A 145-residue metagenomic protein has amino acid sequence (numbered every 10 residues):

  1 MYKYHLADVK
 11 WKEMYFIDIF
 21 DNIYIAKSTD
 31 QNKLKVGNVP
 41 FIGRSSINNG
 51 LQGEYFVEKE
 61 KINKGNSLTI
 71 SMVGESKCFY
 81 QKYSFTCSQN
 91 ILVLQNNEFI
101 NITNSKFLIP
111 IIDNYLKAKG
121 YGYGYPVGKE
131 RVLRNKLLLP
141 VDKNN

Functional and structural regions predicted by a protein language model:
M1-A26, N32-I47, D142-N145: Non-catalytic DNA-recognition/assembly elements of restriction-modification systems
A7, N97, L138-P140: A structural detector for beta-sheet-dominated domains
D21, T103, F107, V127-G128 (+1 more regions): Extended intrinsically disordered, low-complexity coil regions enriched in Ser, Thr, Gly, Ala and often Pro
Y24, S28, N49-L51, C78 (+3 more regions): Short loop/beta submotifs within extracellular cysteine-rich repeat domains
R44-S46, L51-F56: N-terminal strand-loop-strand beta-hairpin
G53-P110: A short beta-sheet element
V73, Q89-N90, I109-K143: Glycine-anchored helix-breaking recognition loops at helix->coil/strand junctions
